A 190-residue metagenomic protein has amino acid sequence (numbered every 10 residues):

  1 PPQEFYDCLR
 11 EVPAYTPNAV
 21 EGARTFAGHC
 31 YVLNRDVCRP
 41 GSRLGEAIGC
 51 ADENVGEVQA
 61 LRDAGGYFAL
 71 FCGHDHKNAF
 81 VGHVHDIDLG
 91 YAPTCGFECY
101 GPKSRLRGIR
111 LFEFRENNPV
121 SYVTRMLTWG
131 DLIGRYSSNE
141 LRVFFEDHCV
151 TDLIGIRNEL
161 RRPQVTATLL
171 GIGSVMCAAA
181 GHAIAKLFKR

Functional and structural regions predicted by a protein language model:
P1, G73-H76: Histidine-centered divalent metal-coordination motifs
P1-A27: Short, solvent-exposed beta-strand-terminating loops
L9-Y15, C30-N34, R39-A64, H76-L160: Binuclear metal-dependent phosphoesterase catalytic core
Q164-L187: Hydrophobic alpha-helical topogenic segments used for membrane insertion/localization
